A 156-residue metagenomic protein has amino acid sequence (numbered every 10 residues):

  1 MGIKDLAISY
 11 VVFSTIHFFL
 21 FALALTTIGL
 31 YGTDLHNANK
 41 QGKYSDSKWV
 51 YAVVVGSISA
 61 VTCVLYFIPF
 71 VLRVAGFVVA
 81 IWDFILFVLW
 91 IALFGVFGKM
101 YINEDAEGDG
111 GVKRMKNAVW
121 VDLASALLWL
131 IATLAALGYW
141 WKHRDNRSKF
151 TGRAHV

Functional and structural regions predicted by a protein language model:
M1-V11, G110-K113, I131-V156: Intrinsically disordered terminal tails
F13-T27, Y31, K48-Y101, D122-Y139: Signature of small four-pass
Y31-G42: Membrane-interface helix-loop junction between the first two transmembrane segments
N39, V71, I102-D105, W141-R147: Membrane-interfacial segments
K43-S47, V78-V79, D109-M115: Non-cytosolic membrane-interface motifs at loop->transmembrane helix junctions
L93-M115: Juxtamembrane loop segments immediately following a transmembrane helix
D109-L127: Individual transmembrane alpha-helices with interfacial aromatic-anchor signatures
